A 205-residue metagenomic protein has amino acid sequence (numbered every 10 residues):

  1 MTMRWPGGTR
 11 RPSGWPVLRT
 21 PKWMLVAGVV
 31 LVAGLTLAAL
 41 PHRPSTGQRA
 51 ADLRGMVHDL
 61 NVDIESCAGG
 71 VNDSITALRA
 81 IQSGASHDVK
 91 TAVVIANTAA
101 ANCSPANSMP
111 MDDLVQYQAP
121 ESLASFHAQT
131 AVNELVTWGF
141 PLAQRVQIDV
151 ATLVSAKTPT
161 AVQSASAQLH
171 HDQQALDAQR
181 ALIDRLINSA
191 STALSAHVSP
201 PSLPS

Functional and structural regions predicted by a protein language model:
M1-R11: N-terminal intrinsically disordered, acidic low-complexity segments at the extreme N-terminus
R4-W5, W15, W23, C103 (+2 more regions): A residue-identity detector for tryptophan
R10-V29: N-terminal Sec-pathway targeting helices
T20, S45, A161: Sparse, context-dependent recognition of short Cys/His-centered cofactor- or disulfide-binding micro-motifs
A33-R54: C-terminal region of N-terminal signal peptides and the immediate post-cleavage residues of exported proteins
M56-P204: Alpha-helical segments in soluble extracytoplasmic regions
